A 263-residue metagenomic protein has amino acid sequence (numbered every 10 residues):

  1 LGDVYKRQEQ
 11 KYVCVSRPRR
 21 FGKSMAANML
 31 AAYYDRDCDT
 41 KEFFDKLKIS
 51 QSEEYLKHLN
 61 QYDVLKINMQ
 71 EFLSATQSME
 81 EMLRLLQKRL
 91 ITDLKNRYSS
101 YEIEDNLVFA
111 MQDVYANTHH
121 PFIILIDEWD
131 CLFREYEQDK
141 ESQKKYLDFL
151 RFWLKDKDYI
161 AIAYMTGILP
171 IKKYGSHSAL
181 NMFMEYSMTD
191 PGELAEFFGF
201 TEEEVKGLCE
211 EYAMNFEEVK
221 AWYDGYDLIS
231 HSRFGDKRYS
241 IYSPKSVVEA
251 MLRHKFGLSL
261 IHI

Functional and structural regions predicted by a protein language model:
L1-Y5, I263: Short, small-residue-biased leader/transition segments that mark boundaries at the very start of proteins
K6-Q10: Phosphate-binding P-loop
Y12-A26: Walker A/P-loop nucleotide-binding motif
D39-I91: P-loop NTPase motor core
D113-Y115, K144-A163: Substrate-engagement module of ASCE P-loop NTPases
H119-E141: Conserved P-loop NTPase "ATPase switch" module shared by AAA+ and STAND
L125, A161-I168: Structural recognition of the conserved hydrophobic beta-strand(s) that form the central parallel beta-sheet of P-loop
G175-N181, Y186-A250: Amphipathic alpha-helical segments of the small helical/lid subdomains adjacent to P-loop NTPase cores
